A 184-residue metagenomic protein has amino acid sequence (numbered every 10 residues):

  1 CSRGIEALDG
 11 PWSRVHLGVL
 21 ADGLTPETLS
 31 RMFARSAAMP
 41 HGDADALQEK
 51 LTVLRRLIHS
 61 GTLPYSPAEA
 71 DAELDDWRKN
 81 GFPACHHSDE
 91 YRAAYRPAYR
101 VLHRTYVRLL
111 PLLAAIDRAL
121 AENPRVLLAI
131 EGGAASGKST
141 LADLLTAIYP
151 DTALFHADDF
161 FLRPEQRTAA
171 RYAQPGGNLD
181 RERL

Functional and structural regions predicted by a protein language model:
C1-Y91: Long, basic/Gly/Ser/Thr-rich N-terminal segments that mediate initial subcellular attachment or targeting
A94-L120: N-terminal pre-Walker A segment at the start of P-loop NTPase domains
N123-R125: A general structural motif
L127-A129: Short hydrophobic/aromatic beta-strand immediately N-terminal to the Walker A/P-loop
G133: P-loop (Walker A) phosphate-binding loop of NTP-binding proteins
K138: Conserved lysine of the Walker
P150-L184: Conserved nucleotide-sensing/catalytic segment adjacent to the nucleotide-binding pocket in NTP-handling enzymes
